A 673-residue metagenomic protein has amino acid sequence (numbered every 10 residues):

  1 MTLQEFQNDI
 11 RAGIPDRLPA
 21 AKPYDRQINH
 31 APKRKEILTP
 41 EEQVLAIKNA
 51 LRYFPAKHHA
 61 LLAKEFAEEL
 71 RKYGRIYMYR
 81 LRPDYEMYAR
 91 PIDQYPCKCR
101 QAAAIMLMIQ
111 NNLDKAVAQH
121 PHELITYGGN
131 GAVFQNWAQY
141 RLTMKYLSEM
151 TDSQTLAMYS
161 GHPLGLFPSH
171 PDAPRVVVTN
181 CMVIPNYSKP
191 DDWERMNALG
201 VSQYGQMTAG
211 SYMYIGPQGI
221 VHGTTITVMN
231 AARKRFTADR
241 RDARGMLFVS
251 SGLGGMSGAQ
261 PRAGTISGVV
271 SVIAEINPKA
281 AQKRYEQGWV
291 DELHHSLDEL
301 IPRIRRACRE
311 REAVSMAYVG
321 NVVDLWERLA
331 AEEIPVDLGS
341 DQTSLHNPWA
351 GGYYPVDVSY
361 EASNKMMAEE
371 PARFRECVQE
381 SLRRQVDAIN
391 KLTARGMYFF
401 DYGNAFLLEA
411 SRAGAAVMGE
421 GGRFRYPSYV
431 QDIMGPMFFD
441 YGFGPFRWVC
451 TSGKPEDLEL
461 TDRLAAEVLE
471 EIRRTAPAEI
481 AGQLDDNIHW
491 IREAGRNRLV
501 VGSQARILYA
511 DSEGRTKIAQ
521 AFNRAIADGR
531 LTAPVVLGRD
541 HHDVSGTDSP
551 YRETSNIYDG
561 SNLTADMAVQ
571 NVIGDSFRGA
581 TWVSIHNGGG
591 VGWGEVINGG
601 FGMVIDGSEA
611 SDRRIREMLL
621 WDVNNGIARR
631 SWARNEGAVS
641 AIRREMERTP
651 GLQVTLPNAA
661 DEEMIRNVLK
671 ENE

Functional and structural regions predicted by a protein language model:
M1-A198, S202-P217, P371-A521, A525-G538 (+3 more regions): Long, compositionally biased, glycine/small-hydrophobic-enriched stretches that function as flexible linkers, tethers
G205-M229, R233, D239, R244-L247 (+6 more regions): Catalytic or ion-translocation cores adjacent to nucleophile or general acid/base/metal-coordination motifs in diverse
L247-S250, V314-Y318, F400: Short catalytic-loop micro-motif centered on adjacent basic/acidic residues
T265-S267, A330-I334, A415-M418, I526-A527 (+2 more regions): Short, solvent-exposed amphipathic alpha-helical segments in soluble enzyme and RNA/protein-processing domains
V270, P335, Y398: Residue-level detector of anion-binding/catalytic polar loops
P278, G320-V323, Q342-N347, G403-E409 (+2 more regions): Glycine-rich beta-alpha junction loops
S315-T343, A350: Active-site/ligand-binding-proximal alpha/beta "capping" segment
V535, R539-Q570: Small-residue-enriched alpha-helical segments and adjacent helix-cap loops that form tight helix-helix packing
